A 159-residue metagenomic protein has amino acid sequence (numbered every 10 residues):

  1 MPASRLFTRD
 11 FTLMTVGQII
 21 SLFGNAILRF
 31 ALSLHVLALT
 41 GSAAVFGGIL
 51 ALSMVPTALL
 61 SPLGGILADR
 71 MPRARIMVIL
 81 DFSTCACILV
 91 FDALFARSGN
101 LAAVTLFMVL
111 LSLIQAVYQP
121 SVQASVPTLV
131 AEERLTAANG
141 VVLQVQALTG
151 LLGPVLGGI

Functional and structural regions predicted by a protein language model:
M1-I159: Alpha-helical transmembrane-bundle signature of multi-pass membrane transport and export proteins
